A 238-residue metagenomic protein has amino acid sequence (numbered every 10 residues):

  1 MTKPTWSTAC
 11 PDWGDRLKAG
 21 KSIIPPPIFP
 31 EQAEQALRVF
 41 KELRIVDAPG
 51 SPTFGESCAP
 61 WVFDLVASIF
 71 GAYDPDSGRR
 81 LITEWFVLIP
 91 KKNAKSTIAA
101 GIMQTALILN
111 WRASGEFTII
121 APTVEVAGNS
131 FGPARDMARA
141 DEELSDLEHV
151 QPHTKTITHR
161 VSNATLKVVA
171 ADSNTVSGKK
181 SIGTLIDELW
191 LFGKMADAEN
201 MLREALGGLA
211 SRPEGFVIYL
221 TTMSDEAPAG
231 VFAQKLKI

Functional and structural regions predicted by a protein language model:
M1-I238: Phosphate/NTP-binding elements of NTP-utilizing enzymes
